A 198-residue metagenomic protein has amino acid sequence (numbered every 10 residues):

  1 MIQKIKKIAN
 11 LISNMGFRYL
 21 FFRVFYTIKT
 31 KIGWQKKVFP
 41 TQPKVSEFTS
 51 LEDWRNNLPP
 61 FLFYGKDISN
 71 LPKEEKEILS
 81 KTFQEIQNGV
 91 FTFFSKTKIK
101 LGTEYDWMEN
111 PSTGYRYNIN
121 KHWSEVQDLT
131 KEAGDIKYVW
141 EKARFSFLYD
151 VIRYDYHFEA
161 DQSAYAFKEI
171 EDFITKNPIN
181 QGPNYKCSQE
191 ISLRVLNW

Functional and structural regions predicted by a protein language model:
M1-N56: Membrane-proximal basic amphipathic "stem/tether" segments
I2, N14, R18, S69-K76 (+2 more regions): Generic detection of long, well-ordered alpha-helical segments
K6-N10, F21-F25, K76, S80 (+3 more regions): Generic detector of well-ordered alpha-helical segments enriched in charged/polar residues, highlighting helical
K7-N10, N14, G65, A133 (+2 more regions): Residues at structural and domain junctions
V24, S95-T97, Y185-S188: Short coil/turn segments at secondary-structure boundaries
L58-P60: N-terminal accessory alpha/beta regions
Y64, I68-T130: Short, functional "switch" segments adjacent to catalytic/cofactor/reactive centers
I119-L129, A133-W198: Aromatic-lined, polymer-binding surfaces characteristic of secreted/periplasmic polysaccharide-degrading enzymes
